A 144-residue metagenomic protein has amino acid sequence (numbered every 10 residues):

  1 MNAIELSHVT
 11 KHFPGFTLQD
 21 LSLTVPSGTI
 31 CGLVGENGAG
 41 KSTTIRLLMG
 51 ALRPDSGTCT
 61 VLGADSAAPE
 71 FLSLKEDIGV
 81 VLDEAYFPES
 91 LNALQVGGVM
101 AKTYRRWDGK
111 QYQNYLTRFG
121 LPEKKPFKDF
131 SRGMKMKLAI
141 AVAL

Functional and structural regions predicted by a protein language model:
L6-V9, F16-P26, L33, G57: Conserved beta-strand
T10-F13, V61, A68, Y104: Conserved A-loop
T29, S73-I78: ABC transporter nucleotide-binding domains
C31-L33, I45: Short hydrophobic beta-strand immediately N-terminal to the Walker A/P-loop
E36-G40: Walker A (P-loop) phosphate-binding loop of ABC-type ATPase nucleotide-binding domains
M49: Helix-to-loop junction immediately C-terminal to a conserved catalytic motif
G57-A67, S73-L74: Conserved ABC transporter NBD signature motif
E76, L82-L138: ABC-family P-loop ATPase nucleotide-binding domains
